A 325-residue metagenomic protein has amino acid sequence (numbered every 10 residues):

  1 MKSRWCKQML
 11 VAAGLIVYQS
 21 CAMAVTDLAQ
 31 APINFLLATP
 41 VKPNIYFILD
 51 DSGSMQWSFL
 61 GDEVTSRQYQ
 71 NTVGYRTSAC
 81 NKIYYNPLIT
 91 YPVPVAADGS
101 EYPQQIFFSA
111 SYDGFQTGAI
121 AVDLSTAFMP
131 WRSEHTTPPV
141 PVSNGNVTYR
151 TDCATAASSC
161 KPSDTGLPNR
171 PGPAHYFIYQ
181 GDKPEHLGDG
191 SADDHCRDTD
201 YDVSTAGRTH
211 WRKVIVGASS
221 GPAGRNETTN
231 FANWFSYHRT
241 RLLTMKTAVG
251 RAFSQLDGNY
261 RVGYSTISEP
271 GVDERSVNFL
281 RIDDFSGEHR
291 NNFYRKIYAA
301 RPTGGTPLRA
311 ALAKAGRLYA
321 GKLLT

Functional and structural regions predicted by a protein language model:
M1-L10: Bacterial N-terminal signal peptides that target proteins for export
A13-G14: N-terminal export/membrane-targeting signals
Y18-Q19: N-terminal signal peptide c-region/cleavage motif recognized by signal peptidases
A24-T325: Extended N-terminal export/anchoring regions of large proteins
